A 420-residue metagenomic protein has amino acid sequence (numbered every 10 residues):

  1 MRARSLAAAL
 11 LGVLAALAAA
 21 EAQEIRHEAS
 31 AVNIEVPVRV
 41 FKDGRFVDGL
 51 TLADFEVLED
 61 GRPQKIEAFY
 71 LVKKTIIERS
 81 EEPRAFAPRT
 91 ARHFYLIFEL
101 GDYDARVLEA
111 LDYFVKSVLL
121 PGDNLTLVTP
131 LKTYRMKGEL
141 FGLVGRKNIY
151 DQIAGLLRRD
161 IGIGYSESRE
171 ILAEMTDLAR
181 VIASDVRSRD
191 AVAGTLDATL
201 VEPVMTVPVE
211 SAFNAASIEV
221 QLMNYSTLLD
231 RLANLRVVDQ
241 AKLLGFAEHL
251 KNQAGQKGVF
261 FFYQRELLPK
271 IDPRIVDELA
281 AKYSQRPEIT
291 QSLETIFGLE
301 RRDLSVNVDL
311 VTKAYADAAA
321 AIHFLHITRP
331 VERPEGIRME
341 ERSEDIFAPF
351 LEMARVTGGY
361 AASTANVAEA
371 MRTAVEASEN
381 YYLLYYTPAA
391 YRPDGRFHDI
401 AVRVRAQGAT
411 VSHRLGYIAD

Functional and structural regions predicted by a protein language model:
M1-S5: Positively charged n-region of N-terminal signal peptides that target proteins for export
A7-L17: Bacterial N-terminal signal peptides
E21-D420: Scaffold/interface architecture of coatomer-like assemblies
